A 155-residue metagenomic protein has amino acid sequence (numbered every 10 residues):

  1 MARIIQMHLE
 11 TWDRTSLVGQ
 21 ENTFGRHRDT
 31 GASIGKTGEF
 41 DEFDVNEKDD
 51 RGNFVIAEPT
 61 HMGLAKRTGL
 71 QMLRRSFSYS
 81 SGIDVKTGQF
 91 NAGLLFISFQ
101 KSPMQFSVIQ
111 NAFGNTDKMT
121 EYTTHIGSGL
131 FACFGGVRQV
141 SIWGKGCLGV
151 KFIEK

Functional and structural regions predicted by a protein language model:
M1-K155: Long, histidine/aromatic-enriched segments associated with O2/redox biology
